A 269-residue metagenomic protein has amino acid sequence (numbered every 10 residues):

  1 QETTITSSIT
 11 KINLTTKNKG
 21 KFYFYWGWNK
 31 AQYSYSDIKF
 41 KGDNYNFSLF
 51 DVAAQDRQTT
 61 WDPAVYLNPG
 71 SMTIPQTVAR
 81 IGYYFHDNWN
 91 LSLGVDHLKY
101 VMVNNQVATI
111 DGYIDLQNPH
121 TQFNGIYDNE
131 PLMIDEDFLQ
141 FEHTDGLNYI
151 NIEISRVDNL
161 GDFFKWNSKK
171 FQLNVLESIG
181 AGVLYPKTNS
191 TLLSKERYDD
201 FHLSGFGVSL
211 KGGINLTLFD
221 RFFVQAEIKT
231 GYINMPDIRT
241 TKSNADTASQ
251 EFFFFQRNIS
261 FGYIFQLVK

Functional and structural regions predicted by a protein language model:
E2-Y83, P186-T188, Q256-K269: Short glycine/proline- and aromatic-enriched beta-strand/turn motifs that initiate or cap beta-hairpins
T10-I12, A64-L67, E136-E142, L192-F201 (+1 more regions): Extracellular loop and loop/strand-boundary signature of outer-membrane beta-barrel proteins
N18-F22, T73-T77, T144-I150, L173 (+2 more regions): Residues that define the transmembrane beta-barrel architecture of outer-membrane proteins
K19-G20, R80-S190, G262-Q266: Gram-negative (and chloroplast) outer-membrane scaffold detector with strong preference for beta-barrel transmembrane
S36-G42, N104-I110, W166, P186-E196 (+1 more regions): Outer-membrane beta-barrel translocator domains and adjoining extracellular loop/strand segments of Gram-negative
K39, Y45, G213, T217-K269: Predominantly the C-terminal beta-signal and adjacent terminal strand-loop region of outer-membrane beta-barrel
A54-D62, Y127-E136, K187-K195, I238-S243: Flexible, solvent-exposed coil segments and beta strand-coil junctions, predominantly the extracellular/periplasmic
E196-G205, S209, F219-F223: Intrinsically disordered, low-complexity segments enriched in Gly and acidic/Ser/Thr residues that form flexible
